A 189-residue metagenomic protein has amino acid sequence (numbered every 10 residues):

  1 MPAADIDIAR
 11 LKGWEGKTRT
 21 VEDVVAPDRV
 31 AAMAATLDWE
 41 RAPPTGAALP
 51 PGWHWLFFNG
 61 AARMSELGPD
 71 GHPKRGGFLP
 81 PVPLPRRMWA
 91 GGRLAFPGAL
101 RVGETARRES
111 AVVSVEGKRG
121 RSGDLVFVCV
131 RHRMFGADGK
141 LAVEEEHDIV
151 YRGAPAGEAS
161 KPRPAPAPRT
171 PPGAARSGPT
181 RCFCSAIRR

Functional and structural regions predicted by a protein language model:
P2-R19, W89-P179: HotDog/MaoC-like acyl-thioester-processing domains
P2-T105: Hydrophobic, proline/glycine-rich low-complexity stretches
G46-F57, R176, R181-R189: A conserved, well-ordered hydrophobic junction motif at loop->secondary-structure transitions
